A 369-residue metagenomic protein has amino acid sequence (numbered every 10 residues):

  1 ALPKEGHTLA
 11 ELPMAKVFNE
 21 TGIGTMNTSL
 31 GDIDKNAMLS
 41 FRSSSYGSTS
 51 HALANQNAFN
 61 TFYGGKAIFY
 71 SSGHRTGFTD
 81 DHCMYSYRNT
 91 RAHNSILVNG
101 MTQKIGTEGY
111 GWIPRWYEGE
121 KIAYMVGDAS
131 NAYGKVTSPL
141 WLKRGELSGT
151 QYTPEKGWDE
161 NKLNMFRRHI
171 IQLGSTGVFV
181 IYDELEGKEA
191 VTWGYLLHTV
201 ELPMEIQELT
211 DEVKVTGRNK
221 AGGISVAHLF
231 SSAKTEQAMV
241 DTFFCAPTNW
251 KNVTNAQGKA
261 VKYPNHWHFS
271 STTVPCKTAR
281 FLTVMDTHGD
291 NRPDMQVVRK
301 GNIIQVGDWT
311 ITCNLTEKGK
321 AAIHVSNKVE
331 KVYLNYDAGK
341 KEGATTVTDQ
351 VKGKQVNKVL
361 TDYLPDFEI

Functional and structural regions predicted by a protein language model:
A1-A52: Short, Gly/Pro- and small/polar-rich lid/capping loops
N19-T21, A54-Q56, Y63, N89-H93 (+1 more regions): Short, solvent-exposed loop/turn segments at the edges of secondary structure
T21-M26, A58, R280-V284: Well-ordered alpha-helical segments within folded domains of soluble proteins
T25, S40, F59-F62, A67-S71 (+1 more regions): Structural recognition of the beta-strand scaffold that forms the well-ordered cores of secreted hydrolase catalytic
D34-A37, T49-H51, F69-S71, F78-T79 (+2 more regions): Short helix/loop capping segments that flank catalytic or ligand/cofactor-binding pockets
Q56-N57, R168: A structural connector/turn signal
S71-S72, S130: Long, histidine/aromatic-enriched segments associated with O2/redox biology
F78-I369: CBM-like, beta-strand-rich accessory domains located in the C-terminal region of large, secreted polysaccharide-active
